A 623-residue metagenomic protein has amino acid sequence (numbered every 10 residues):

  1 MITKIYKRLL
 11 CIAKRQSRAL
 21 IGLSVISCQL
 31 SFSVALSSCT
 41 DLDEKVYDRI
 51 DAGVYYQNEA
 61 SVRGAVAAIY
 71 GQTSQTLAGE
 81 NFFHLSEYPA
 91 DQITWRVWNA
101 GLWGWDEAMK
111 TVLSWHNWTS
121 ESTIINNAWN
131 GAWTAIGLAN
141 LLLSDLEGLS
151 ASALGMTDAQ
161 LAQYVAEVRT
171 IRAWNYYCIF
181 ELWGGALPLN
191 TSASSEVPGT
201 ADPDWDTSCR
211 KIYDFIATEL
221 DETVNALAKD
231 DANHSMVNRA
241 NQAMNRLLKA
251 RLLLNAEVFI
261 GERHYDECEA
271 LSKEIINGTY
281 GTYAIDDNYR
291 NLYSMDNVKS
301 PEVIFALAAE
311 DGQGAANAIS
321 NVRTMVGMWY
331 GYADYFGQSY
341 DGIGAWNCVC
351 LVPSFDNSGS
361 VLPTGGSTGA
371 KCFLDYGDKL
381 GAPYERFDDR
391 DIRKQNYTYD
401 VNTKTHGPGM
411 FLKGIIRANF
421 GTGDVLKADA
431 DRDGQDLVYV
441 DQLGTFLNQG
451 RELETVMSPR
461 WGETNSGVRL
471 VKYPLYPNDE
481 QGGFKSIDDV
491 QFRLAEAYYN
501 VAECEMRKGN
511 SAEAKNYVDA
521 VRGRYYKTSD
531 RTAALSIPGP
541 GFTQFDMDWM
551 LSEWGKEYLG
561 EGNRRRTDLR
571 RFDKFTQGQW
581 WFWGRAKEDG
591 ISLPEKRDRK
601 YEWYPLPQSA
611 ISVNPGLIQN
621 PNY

Functional and structural regions predicted by a protein language model:
I2, S33-A60, I216, A250 (+3 more regions): Bacterial Sec-dependent N-terminal signal peptides
C39, Y56, Y70, T94-V97 (+11 more regions): Long, intrinsically disordered, low-complexity segments
T40-W103, Y213, A243-V440: An aromatic- and glycine-enriched ligand-binding surface/loop that stacks and positions planar moieties
R63-G64, G71-L77, G101-W183, D204-D214 (+3 more regions): Conserved, well-structured interaction surfaces
N126, I392, N396-V521: C-terminal substrate/ligand-recognition segments
F180-L187, D231, N255-E262, G509: Short coil/turn linking the two alpha-helices of tandem helical-hairpin repeats
